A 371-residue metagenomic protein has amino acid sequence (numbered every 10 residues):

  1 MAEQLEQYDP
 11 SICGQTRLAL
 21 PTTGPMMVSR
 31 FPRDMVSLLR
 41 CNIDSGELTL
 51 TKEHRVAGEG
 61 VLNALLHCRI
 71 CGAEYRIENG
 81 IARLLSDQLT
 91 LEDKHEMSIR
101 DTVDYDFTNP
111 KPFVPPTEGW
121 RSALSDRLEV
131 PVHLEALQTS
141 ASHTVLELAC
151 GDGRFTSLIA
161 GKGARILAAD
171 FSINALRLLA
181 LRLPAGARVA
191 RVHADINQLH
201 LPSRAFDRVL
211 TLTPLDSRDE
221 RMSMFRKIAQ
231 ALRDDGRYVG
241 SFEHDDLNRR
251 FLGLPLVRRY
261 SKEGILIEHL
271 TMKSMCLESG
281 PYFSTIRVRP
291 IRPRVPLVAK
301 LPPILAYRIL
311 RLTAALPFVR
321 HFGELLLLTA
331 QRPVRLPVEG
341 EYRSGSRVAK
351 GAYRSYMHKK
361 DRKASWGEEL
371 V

Functional and structural regions predicted by a protein language model:
N79, L85-T139, L158, Y356 (+1 more regions): Conserved class I S-adenosyl-L-methionine
L146, D152-Q198: Class I SAM-dependent methyltransferase SAM/SAH-binding core
N197-V209: A short acidic, Gly/Pro-enriched loop at the edge of an enzyme's catalytic core that lines a small-molecule cofactor
R208-E220: A short SAM/SAH-binding and catalytic strip from SAM-dependent methyltransferases
M222-D234: A short glycine-rich, Lys/Arg-flanked "PGG" loop and its adjoining helix->strand segment in the class I
V239-S261: Conserved class I S-adenosyl-L-methionine
L256-S274: Acceptor-substrate binding/catalytic loop of class I
Y282-R308: Conserved catalytic loop of SAM-dependent methyltransferase domains
